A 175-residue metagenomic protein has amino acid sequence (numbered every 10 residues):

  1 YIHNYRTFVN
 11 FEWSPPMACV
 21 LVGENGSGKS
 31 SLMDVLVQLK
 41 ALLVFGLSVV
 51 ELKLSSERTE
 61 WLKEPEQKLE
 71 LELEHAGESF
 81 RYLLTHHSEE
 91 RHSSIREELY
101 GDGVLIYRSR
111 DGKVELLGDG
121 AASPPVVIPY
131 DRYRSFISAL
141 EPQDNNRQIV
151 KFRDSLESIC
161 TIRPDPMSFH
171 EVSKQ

Functional and structural regions predicted by a protein language model:
Y1-V9: N-terminal pre-Walker A segment at the start of P-loop NTPase domains
N4, L71-G77, L99-G101: Short acidic, glycine-rich loop/turn motifs
N10-P16: Phosphate-binding P-loop
L21: Hydrophobic anchor at the beta1->P-loop junction of P-loop NTPases
N25: The conserved Walker
K29: Conserved lysine of the Walker
M33-S94: Conserved P-loop NTP-binding catalytic core
E78-Q175: Electropositive, glycine-dotted interaction segments that contact anionic polymers or phosphate-rich ligands
